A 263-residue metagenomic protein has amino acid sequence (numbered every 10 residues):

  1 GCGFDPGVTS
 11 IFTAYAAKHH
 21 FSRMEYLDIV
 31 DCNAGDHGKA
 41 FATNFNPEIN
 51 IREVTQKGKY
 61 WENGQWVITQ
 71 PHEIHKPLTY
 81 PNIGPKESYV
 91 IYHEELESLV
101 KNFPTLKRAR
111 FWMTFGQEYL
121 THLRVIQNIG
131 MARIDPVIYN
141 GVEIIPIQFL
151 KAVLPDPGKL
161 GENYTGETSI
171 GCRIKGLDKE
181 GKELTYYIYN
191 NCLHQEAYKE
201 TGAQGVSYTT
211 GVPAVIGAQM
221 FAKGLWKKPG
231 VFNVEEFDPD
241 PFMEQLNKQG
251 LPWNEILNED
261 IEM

Functional and structural regions predicted by a protein language model:
G1-G3, M24: Rossmann-fold dehydrogenase core element
F4-T9: Gly/Ser/Thr-rich loops at beta-strand to alpha-helix junctions that form or flank small-molecule/cofactor-binding
H19-M263: C-terminal catalytic/substrate-binding lobe primarily of soluble NAD(P)-dependent oxidoreductases
